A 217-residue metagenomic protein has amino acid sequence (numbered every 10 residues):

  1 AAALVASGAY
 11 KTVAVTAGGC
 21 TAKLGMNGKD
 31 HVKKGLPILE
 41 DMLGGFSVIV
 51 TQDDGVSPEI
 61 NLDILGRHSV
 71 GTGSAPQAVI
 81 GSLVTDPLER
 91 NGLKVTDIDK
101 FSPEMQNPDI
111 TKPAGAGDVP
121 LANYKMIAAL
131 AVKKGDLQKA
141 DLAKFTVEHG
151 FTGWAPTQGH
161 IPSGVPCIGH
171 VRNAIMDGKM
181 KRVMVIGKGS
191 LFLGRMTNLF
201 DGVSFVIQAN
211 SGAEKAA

Functional and structural regions predicted by a protein language model:
A1-K11, V50, Q158-G178: Active-site-proximal alpha-helical scaffold in enzymes
Y10-T12, D97, K181-R182: Residues that mark the start of a beta-strand
V13-G19, V183-K188: Short beta-strand segments
T21-K33, V165-G169: Active-site-adjacent elements of ketosynthase-type condensing enzymes
A22-K23, P108-T111, L191-R195: Flexible loop/turn segments at secondary-structure boundaries
D30-P103, D109-K112, A128-L137, L142-F151 (+2 more regions): Condensing-enzyme catalytic core mediating Claisen C-C bond formation in acyl metabolism
A114-G117, L121, A128, G153-P162: C-terminal transmembrane helix-loop-helix hairpin of multi-pass membrane proteins
P166-R172, G178-I186, S190-M196: Hydrophobic alpha/beta core scaffold segments
